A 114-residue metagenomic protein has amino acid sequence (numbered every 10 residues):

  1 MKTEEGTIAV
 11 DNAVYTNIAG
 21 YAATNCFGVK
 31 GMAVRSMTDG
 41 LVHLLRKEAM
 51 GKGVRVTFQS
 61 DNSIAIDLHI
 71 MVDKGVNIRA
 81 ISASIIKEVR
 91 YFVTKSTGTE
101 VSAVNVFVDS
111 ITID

Functional and structural regions predicted by a protein language model:
M1-K74, A83, K95, T99-D114: Contiguous, often N-terminal, cationic amphipathic patches that form binding interfaces
